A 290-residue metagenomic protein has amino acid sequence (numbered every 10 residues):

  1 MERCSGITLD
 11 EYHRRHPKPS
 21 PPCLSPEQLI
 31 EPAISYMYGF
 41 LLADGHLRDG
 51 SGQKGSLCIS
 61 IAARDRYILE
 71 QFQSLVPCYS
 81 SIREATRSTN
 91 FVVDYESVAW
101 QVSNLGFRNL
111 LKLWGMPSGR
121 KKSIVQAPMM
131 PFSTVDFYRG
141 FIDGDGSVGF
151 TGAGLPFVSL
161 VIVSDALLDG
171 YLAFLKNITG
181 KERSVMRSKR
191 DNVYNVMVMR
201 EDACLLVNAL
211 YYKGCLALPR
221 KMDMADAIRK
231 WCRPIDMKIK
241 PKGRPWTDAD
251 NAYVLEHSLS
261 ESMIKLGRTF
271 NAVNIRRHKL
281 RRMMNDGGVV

Functional and structural regions predicted by a protein language model:
M1-V290: Internal intein/HINT superfamily modules and their associated LAGLIDADG
